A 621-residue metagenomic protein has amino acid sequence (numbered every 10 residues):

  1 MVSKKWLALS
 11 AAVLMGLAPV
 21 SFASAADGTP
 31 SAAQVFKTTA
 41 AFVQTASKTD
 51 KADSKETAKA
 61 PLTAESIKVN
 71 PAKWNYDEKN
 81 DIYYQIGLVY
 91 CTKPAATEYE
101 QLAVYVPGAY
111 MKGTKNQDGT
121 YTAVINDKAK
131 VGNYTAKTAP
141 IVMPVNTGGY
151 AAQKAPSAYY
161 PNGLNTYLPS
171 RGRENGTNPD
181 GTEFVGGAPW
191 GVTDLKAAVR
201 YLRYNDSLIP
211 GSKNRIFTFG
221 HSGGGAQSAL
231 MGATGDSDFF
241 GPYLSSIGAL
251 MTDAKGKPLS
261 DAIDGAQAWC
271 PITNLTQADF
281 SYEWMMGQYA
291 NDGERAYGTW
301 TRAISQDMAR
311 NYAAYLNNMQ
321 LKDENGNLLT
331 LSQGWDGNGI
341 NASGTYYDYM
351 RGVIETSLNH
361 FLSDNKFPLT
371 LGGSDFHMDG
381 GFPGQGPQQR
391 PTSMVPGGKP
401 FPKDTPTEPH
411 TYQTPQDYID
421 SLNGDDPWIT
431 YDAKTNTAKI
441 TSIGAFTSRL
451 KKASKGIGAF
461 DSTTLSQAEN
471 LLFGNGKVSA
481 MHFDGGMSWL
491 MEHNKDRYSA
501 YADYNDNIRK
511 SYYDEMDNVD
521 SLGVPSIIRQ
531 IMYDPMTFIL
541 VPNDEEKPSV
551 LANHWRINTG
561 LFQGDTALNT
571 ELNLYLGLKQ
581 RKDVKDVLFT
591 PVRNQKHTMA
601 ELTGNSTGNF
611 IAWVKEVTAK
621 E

Functional and structural regions predicted by a protein language model:
L17-T29: Sec-dependent signal peptide cleavage junction
A26-N133: Catalytic-loop region of hydrolases
Y105-P161, Q563-N573: Short, surface-exposed "cap/lid" segments of acyl-processing enzymes
K137-T193, G232-T234, N594-H597, N605: Cap/lid segment of the alpha/beta-hydrolase catalytic domain
D180, G373-K620: C-terminal subdomain of alpha/beta-hydrolase-fold enzymes, centered on the catalytic histidine and its supporting
F184-L208, G608-A612: Alpha/beta-hydrolase active-site loop
Y204-Y289, D379-F401: Primarily recognizes the serine-hydrolase "nucleophile elbow" in alpha/beta-hydrolase and SGNH/GDSL folds
A266-T273, Q277-L471: Non-catalytic, alpha-helical, charged scaffold/linker segments that couple or flank catalytic or architectural cores
